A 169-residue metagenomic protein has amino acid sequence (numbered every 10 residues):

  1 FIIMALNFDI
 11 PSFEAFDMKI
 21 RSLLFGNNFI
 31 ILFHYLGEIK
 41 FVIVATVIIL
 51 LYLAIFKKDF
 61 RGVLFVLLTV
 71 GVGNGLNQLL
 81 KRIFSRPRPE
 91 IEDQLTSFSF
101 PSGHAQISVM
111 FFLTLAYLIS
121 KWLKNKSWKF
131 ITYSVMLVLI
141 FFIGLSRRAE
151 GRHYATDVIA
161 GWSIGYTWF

Functional and structural regions predicted by a protein language model:
F1-V42, K81-E92: N-terminal transmembrane-helix/juxtamembrane module of multi-pass inner/ER membrane proteins
I2-I3, G71-Q78, V138-R148: Aromatic-anchored segments of alpha-helical transmembrane domains
A5, L51-K57, R147-R148: Hydrophobic alpha-helical transmembrane segments
E14, A54-N125: Membrane-interface loops
N27-I30, I39, V63, N125-T132 (+1 more regions): Membrane-interface helix-boundary signature
N27-N28, V44-Y52, A116, L139-G144: Hydrophobic, membrane-inserted alpha-helices
V42-V47, S108-F112: Core segments of transmembrane alpha-helices that mediate helix-helix packing or line hydrophobic substrate/ligand
D93-F169: Membrane-embedded catalytic cores of phosphoryl/pyrophosphoryl-handling enzymes
